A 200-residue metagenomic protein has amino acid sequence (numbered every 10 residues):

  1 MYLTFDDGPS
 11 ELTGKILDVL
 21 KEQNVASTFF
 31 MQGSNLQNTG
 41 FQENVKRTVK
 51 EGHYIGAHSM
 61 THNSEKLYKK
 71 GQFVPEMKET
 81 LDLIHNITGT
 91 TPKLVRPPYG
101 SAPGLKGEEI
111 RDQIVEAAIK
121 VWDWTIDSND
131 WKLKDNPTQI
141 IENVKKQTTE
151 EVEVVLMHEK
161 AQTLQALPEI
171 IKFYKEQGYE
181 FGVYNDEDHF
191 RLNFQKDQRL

Functional and structural regions predicted by a protein language model:
M1-Y68, Q72-N86, F173, H189: Active-site beta->alpha N-cap acidic-glycine motif
H62-E187, F194-Q198: Catalytic domains of cell-wall/extracellular-matrix polysaccharide-remodeling enzymes, centered on de-N-acetylation
